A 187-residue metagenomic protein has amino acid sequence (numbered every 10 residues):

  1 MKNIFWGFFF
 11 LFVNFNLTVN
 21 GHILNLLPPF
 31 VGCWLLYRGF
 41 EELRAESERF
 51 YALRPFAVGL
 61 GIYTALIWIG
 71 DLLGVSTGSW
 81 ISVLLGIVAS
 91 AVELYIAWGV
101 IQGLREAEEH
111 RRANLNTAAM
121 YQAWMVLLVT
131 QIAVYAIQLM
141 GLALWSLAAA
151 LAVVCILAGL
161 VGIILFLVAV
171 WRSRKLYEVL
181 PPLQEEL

Functional and structural regions predicted by a protein language model:
M1-F5, S47-V58, M120-A123: Membrane-interfacial loop-to-transmembrane alpha-helix junctions, especially the N-terminal start
M1-G39: N-terminal topogenic module of multi-pass integral membrane proteins
N16-V19, I69-T77, A136-L147: Juxtamembrane "helix-exit" motif on the non-cytosolic side of transmembrane helices
P29-C33, Y63, I67, G86-Q102 (+1 more regions): Generic alpha-helical transmembrane segments
P29-F56, W68-D71, A97-R111: Internal transmembrane alpha-helix with an interfacial aromatic "cap," most often the third helix
F50, Q102-A133, K175-L187: Membrane-helix boundary/juxtamembrane motif in polytopic membrane proteins
T77-A89, L147-I156: Non-cytosolic membrane-interface motifs at loop->transmembrane helix junctions
A97, V129-L187: C-terminal transmembrane-bundle signature of multipass membrane proteins, characterized by strong activation on
